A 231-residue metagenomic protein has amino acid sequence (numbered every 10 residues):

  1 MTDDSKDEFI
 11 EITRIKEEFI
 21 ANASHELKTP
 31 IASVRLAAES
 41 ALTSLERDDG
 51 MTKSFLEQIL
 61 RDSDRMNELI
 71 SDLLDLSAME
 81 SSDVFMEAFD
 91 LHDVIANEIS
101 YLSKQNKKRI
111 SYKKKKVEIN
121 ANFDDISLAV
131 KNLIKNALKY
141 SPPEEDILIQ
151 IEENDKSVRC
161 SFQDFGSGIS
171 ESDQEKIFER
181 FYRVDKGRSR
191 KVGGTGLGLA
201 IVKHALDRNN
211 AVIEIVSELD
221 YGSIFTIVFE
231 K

Functional and structural regions predicted by a protein language model:
L42-G50: Short acidic helix/loop segment immediately C-terminal to the autophosphorylated histidine in two-component histidine
R61-M66: Short alpha-helical segment of the dimerization/phosphotransfer core of two-component systems
E80-F85, K114, E118-A121: Conserved micro-motifs of the catalytic ATP-binding
F85-S100, E152: A conserved beta-strand-to-alpha-helix junction within the catalytic ATP-binding
A137-L138: Short helix-loop "hinge" at the ATP-lid/N-box region of the Bergerat-fold HATPase_c
I169-F181: Short conserved segment of the HATPase_c
